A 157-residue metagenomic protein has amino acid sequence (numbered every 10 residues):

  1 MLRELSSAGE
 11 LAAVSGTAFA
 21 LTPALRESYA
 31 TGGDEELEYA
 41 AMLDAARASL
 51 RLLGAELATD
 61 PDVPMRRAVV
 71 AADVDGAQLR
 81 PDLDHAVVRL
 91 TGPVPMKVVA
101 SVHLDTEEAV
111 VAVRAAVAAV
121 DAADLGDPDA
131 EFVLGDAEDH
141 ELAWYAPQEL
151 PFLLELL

Functional and structural regions predicted by a protein language model:
M1: Short polar catalytic/cofactor-binding loops
E4-L50: N-terminal interaction modules that seed assembly of large macromolecular complexes
G9, G16, G32-G33, G54 (+4 more regions): Residue-identity detector for glycine
G33-R67, A72-D73: Divalent-cation
V63, R67, A72-L157: Glycine-rich, aromatic-bearing surface loops/beta-hairpins
